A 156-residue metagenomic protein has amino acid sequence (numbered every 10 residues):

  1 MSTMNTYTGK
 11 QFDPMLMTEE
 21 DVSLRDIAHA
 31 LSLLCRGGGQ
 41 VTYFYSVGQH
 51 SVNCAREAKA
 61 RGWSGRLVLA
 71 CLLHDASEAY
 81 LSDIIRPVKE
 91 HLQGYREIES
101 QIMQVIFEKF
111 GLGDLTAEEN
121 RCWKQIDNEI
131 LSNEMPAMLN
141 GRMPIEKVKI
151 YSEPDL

Functional and structural regions predicted by a protein language model:
M1-L156: Metal-dependent phosphohydrolase cores
